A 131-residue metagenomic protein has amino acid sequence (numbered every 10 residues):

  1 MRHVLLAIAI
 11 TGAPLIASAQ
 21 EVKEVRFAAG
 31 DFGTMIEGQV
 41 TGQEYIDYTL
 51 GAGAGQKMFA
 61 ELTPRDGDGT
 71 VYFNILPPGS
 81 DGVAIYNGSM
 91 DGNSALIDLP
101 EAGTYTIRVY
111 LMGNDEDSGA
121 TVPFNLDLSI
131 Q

Functional and structural regions predicted by a protein language model:
M1-L5: Positively charged n-region of N-terminal signal peptides that target proteins for export
L6, I10, S94-A95: Short, charged beta->alpha transition segments
A9-S18: Hydrophobic h-region of N-terminal signal peptides that target proteins for export in Gram-negative bacteria
L15, G69-V71, V122: Residue-level signal for beta-strand positions within conserved beta-sheet cores that form or flank
A19-E44: Transition segment at domain starts
Q20-A28, Y48, Y105-Q131: C-terminal edge strands of extracellular/lumenal beta-sandwich accessory domains
Q39-T104, R108-M112: Acidic, Ser/Thr/Pro-rich low-complexity intrinsically disordered segments
